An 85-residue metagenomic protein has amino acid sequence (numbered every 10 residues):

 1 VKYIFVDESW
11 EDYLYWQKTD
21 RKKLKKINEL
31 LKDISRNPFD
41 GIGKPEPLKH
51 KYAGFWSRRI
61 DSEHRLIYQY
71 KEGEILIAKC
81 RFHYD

Functional and structural regions predicted by a protein language model:
K2-I4, E8-K25, E29, I42 (+3 more regions): Enriched for short, Lys/Arg-rich terminal
R36-F39: Generic structural signal for secondary-structure transition and capping sites
